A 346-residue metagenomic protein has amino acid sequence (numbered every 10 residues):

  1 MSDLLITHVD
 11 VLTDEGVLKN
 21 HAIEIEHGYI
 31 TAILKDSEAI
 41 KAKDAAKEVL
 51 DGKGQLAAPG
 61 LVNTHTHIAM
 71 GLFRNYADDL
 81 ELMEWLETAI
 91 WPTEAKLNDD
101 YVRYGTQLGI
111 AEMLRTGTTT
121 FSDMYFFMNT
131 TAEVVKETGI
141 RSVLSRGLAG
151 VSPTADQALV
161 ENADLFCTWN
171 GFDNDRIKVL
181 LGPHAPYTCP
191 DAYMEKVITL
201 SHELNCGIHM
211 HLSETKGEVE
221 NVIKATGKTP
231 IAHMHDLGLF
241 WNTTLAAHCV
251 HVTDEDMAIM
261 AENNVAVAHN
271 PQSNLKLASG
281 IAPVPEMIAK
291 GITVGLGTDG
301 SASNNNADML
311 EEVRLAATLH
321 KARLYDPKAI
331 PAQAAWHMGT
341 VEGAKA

Functional and structural regions predicted by a protein language model:
M1-K43: N-terminal metal-binding scaffold of metallo-dependent hydrolase/deaminase domains
L4-T7, I40-W85, Q107, L114-R115: Replace "His-x-His-based motif
V11-N20, L277-A278, V284, A344-A346: Acidic, glycine-enriched loop/beta-strand segments at the rims of small-molecule binding/catalytic pockets
V62-A69, H209-H211, H248, D299: Histidine-centered divalent metal-coordination motifs
L72-Y104, T138-A149, K216-T243, N263-A266 (+1 more regions): Active-site gating loops and adjacent loop-to-helix segments of metal-dependent hydrolytic enzymes
R74-I140, E161-F172: Alpha-helical scaffold segments that flank or form the walls of functional sites
T130-V250, E255: Metal-coordinating catalytic core of metallo-dependent amide/deamination hydrolases
D236-T243, P285-A346: His/Asp/Glu-enriched, well-ordered alpha-helical/loop segment that forms or immediately abuts the divalent-metal
